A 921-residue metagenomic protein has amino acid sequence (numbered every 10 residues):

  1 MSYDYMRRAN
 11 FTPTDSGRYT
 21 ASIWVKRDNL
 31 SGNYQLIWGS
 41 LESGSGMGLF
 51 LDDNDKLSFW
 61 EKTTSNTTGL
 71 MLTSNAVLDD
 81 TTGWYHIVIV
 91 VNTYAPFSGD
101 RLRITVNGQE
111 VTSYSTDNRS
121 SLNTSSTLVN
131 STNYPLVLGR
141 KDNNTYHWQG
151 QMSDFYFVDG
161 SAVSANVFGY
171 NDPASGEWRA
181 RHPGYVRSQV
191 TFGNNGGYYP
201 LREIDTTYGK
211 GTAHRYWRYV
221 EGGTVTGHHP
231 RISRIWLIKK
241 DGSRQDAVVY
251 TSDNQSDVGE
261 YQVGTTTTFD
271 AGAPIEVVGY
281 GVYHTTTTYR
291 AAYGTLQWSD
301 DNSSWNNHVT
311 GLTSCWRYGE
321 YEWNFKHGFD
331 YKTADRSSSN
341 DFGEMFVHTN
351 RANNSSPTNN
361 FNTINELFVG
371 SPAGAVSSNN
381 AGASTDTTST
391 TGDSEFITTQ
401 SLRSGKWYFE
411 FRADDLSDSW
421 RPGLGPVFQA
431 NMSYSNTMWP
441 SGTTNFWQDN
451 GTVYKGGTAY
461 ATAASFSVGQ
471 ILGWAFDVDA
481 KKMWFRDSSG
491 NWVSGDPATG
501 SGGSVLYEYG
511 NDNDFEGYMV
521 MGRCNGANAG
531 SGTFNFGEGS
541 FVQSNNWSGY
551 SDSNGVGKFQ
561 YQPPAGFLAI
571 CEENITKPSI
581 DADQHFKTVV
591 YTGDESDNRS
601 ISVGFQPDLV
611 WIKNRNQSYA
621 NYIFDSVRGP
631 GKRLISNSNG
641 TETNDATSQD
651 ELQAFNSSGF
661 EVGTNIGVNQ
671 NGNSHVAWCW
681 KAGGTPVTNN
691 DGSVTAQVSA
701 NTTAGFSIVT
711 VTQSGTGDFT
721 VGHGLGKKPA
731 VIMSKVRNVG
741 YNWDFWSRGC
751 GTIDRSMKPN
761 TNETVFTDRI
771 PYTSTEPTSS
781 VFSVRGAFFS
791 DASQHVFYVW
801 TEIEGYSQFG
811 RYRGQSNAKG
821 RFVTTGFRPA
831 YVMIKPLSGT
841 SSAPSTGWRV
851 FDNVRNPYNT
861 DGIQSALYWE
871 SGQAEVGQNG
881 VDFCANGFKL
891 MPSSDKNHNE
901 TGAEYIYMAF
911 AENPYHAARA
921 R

Functional and structural regions predicted by a protein language model:
M1-G17, N54-T68, T132-P135, V369-I397 (+2 more regions): Low-complexity, glycine/proline/serine-rich flexible segments
M1-S2, S22-S31, G48-T124, A459-A461 (+3 more regions): Extracellular glycan-interaction surfaces
S2-Y19, G69-D79, K141-N144, S188 (+9 more regions): Short surface loop/edge beta-strand patches of beta-sandwich-type extracellular domains that form ligand-contact sites
S2-Y3, P96-S98, Y114-R119, Q151-I204 (+16 more regions): Extended recognition patches within non-cytosolic domains
Y3-W60, A95-S98, S161-N166, L402-R403 (+4 more regions): Extracellular glycan-recognition modules
Y19-N29, T105, T145-W178, Y199-E203 (+15 more regions): Extracellular, beta-strand-rich glycan-interacting domains
T127-M152, G223, T266-T268, M891-K896: Extracellular glycan-interaction patches encoded by glycine-rich segments
I204-F325: Aromatic, loop-rich ligand-recognition surfaces of beta-strand-rich domains
